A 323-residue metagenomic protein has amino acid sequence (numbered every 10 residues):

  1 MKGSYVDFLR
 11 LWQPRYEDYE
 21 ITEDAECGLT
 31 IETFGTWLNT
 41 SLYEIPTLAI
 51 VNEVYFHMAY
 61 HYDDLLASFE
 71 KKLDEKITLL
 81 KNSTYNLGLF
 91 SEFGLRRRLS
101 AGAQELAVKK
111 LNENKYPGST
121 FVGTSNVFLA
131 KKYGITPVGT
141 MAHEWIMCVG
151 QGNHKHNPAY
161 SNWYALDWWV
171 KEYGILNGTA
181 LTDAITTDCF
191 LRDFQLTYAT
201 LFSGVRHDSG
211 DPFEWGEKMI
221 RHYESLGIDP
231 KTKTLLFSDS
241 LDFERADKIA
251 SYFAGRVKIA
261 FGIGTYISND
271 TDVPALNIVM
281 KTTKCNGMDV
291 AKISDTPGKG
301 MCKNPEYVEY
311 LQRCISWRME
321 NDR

Functional and structural regions predicted by a protein language model:
M1-S161, A165, V170, M280-R323: Ordered alpha/beta subdomains of enzyme catalytic regions
Y133, V138-R323: Glycine-rich phosphate/ribose-binding loops and adjacent secondary-structure elements that form binding surfaces
